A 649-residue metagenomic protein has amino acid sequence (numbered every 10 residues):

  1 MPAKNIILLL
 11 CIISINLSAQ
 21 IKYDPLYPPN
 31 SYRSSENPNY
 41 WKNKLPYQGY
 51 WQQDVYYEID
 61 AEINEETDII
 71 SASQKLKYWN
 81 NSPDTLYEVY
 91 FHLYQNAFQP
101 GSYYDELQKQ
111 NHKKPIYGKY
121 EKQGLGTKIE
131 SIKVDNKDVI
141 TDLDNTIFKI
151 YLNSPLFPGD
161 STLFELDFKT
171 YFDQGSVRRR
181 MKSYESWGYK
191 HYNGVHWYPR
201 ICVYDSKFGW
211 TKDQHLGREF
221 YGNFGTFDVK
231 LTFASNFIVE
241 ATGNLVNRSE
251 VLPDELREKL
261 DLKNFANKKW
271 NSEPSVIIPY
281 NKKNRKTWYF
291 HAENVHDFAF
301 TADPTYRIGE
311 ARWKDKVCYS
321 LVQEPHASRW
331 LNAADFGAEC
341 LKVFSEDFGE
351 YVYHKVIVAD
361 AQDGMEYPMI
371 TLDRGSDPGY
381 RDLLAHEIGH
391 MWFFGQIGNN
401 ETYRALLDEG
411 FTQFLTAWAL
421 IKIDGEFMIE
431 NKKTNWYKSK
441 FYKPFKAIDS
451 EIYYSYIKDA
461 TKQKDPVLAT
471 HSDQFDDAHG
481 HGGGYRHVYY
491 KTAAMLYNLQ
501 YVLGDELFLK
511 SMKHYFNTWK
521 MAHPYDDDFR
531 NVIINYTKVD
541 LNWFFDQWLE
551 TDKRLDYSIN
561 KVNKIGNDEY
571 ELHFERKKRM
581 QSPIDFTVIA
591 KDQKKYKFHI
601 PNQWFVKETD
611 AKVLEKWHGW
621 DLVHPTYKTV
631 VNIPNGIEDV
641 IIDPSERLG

Functional and structural regions predicted by a protein language model:
P2, Y23-K42, D54-V55, F290 (+3 more regions): Hydrophobic alpha-helical and helix-loop surface patches within well-folded domains that function as non-catalytic
K22-H92: Early extracytoplasmic/domain-onset interaction patches
I69, W79, K114-W187, H215 (+3 more regions): A surface-exposed beta-strand-loop module
Q74-L76, L93-Q95, D160-Q174, F227-S235 (+2 more regions): Short, hydrophobic/aromatic-enriched beta-strand segments in well-ordered soluble domains
L86-N136, T232, N236-F237, T587-P601: Solvent-exposed beta-hairpin/edge-strand motifs
G101-K114, K169-F227, R248, S645-G649: Glycine/proline-rich low-complexity spacer/linker segments in large multi-domain proteins
I201-D205, G209, G217-A385, F414 (+1 more regions): Hydrophobic helix-coil surface modules that form long, contiguous segments used for peptide/substrate interaction
E240-A241, N542, L555-P644: Beta-strand-rich binding/interaction modules
